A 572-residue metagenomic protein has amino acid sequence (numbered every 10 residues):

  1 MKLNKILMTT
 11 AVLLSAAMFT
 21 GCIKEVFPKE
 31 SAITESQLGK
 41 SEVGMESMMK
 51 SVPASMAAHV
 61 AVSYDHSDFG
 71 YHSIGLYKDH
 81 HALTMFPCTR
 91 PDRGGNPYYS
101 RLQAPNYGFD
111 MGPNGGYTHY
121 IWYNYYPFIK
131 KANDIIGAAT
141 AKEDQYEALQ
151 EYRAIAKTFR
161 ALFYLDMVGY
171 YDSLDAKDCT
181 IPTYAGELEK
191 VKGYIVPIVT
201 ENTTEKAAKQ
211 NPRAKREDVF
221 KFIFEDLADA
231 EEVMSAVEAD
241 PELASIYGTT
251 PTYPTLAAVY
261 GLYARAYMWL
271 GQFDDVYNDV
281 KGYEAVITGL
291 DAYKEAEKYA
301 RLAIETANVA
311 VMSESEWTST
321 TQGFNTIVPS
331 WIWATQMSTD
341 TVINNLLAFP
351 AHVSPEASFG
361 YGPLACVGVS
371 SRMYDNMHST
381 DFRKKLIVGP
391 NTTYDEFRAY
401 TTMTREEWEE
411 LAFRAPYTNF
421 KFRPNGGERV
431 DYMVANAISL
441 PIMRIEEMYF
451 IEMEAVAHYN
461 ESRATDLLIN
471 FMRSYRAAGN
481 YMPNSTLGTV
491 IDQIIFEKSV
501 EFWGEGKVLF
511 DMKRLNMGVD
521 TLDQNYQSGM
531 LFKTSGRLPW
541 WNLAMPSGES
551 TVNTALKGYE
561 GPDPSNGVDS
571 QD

Functional and structural regions predicted by a protein language model:
M1-E30: Bacterial Sec-dependent N-terminal signal peptides
M18, C22, G94-P97, M111 (+7 more regions): Long, intrinsically disordered, low-complexity segments
C22-H81, L290, E297, V353-S354 (+7 more regions): Membrane-proximal, proline-rich intrinsically disordered regions
I33-G39, Y71-I74, D172-K192, V196 (+2 more regions): Short, surface-exposed recognition loops and adjoining beta-strand edges that mediate ligand/DNA contacts, enriched
G94-L174, K209-V219, L227-S235, Y432-L440 (+1 more regions): Conserved, well-structured interaction surfaces
I135, A139, M167-V168, A230 (+6 more regions): Alpha-helical solenoid scaffolds that mediate protein-protein interactions, centered on TPR/SEL1-like repeats but also
M377-R444: Flexible, polar/acidic helix-loop-strand segments at domain edges
